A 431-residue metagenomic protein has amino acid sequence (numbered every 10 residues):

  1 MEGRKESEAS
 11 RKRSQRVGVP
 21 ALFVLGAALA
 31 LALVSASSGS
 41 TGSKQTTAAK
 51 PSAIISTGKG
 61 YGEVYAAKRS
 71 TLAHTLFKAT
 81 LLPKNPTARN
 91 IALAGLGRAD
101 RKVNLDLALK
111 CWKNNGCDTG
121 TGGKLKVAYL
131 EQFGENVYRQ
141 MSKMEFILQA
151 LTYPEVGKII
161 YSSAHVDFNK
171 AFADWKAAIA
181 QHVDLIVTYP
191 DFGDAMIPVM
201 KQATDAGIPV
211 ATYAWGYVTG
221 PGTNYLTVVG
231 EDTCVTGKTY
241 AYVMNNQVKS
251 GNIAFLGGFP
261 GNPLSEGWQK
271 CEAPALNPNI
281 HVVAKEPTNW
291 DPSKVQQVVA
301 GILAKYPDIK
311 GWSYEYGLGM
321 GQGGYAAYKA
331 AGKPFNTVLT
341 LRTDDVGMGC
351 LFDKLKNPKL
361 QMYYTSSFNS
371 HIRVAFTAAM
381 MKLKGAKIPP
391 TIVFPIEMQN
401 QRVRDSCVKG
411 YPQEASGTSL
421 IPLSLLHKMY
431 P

Functional and structural regions predicted by a protein language model:
L31-A49: C-terminal region of N-terminal signal peptides and the immediate post-cleavage residues of exported proteins
K50-L125, L276, S367-P431: Hinge/cleft segment of the Venus flytrap/periplasmic-binding protein
P51-C117, L125-E145, Q149, Y153 (+5 more regions): Extracytoplasmic "Venus flytrap"
T87, M196-V235, V346-K354: Flexible loop/hinge segments that line or gate small-molecule binding clefts
W112, V228-I253, G267, K294-Q296 (+3 more regions): Hydrophobic alpha-helical segments within soluble ligand-binding/sensing domains
W112-K113, K158-H182, A284-K305, M320-G323: Structural motif
V127-G134, F146-L148, K238-K285, A379-P412: An alpha-beta-alpha
I186-D205, E272, T288-D353, F376: Hydrophobic alpha-helical
